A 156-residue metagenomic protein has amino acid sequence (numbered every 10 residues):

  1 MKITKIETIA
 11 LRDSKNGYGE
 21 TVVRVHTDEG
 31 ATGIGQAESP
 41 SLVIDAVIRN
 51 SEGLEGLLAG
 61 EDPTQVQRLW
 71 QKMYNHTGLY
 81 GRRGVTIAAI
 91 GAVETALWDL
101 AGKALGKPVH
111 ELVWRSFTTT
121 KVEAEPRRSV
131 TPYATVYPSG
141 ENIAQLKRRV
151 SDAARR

Functional and structural regions predicted by a protein language model:
M1-N16, K107-V130: N-terminal amphipathic alpha-helix/helix-capping segment at the start of soluble metabolic enzymes
M1-S39: Structured beta-strand/loop patches that form or line metal/cofactor-binding pockets in enzymes
L11, T86-I87, Y137-S139: A generic structural signal for short
G19-T21, E52, V130: Residues at beta-strand starts and edge strands
H26-A104: Metal- or metallocofactor-binding catalytic centers and their adjacent structured scaffolds across diverse enzyme
E94-G102, W114, A134, S151: A broadly conserved amphipathic alpha-helix scaffold signal in soluble, globular proteins
T119, E125-R156: Metal-dependent enolase-superfamily TIM-barrel catalytic cores that perform enediolate-based chemistry
